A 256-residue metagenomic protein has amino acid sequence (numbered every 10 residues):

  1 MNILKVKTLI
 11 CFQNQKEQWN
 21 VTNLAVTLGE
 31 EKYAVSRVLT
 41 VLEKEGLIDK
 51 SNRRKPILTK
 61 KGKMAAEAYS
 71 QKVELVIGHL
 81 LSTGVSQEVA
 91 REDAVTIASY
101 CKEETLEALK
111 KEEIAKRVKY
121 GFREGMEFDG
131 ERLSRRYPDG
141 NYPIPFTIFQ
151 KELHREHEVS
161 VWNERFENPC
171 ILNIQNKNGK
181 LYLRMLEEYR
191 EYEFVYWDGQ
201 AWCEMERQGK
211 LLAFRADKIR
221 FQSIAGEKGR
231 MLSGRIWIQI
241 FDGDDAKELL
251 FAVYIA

Functional and structural regions predicted by a protein language model:
N2-E17: Short amphipathic alpha-helical interface segments
E17-N23, T27: Short acidic, hydrophobic short linear motifs in intrinsically disordered regions
G29-E30, R53, V85: The short coil/loop that forms the "turn" connecting the two helices of the helix-turn-helix
E43-K50: A short, conserved structural fragment
R54-K72: Basic, amphipathic "hinge/linker" alpha-helix immediately C-terminal to the N-terminal HTH DNA-binding motif
E74-E113: Amphipathic alpha-helical dimerization/coiled-coil segments that flank or bridge DNA-binding/regulatory modules
E127-K180, R184-A256: N-terminal soluble domains immediately following signal/targeting peptides that reside in extracytoplasmic
